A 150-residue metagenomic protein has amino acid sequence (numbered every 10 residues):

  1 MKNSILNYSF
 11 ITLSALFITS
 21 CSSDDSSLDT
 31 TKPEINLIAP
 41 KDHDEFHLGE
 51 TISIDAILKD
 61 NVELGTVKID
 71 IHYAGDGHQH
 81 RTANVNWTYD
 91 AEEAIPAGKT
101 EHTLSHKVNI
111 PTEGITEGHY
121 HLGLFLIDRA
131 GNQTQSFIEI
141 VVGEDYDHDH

Functional and structural regions predicted by a protein language model:
M1-S9: Bacterial N-terminal signal peptides that target proteins for export
K2, T30-H150: First exposed extracellular module after export/assembly in secreted or surface-exposed proteins
F10, S14-A15: Hydrophobic helical h-region of N-terminal Sec-dependent signal peptides in bacterial secretory/periplasmic proteins
F17-S20: C-terminal motif of bacterial Sec signal peptides marking the signal peptidase cleavage site
S22-D25: Bacterial signal peptide processing site
